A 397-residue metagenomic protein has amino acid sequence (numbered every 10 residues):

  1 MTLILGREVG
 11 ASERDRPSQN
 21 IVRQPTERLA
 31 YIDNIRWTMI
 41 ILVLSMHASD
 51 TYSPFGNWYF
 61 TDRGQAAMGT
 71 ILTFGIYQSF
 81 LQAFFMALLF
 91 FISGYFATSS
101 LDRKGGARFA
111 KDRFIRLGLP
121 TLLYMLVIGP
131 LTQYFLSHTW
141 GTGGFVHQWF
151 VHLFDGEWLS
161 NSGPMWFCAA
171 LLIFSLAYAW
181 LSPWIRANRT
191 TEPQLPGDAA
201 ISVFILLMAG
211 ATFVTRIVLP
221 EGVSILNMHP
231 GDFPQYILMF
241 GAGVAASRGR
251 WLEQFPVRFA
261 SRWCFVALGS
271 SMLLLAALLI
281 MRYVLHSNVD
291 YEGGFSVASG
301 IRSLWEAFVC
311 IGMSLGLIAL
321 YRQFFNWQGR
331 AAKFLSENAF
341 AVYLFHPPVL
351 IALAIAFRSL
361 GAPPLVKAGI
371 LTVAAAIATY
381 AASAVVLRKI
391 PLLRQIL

Functional and structural regions predicted by a protein language model:
M1-L397: Alpha-helical transmembrane segments and their immediate juxtamembrane cytosolic regions
